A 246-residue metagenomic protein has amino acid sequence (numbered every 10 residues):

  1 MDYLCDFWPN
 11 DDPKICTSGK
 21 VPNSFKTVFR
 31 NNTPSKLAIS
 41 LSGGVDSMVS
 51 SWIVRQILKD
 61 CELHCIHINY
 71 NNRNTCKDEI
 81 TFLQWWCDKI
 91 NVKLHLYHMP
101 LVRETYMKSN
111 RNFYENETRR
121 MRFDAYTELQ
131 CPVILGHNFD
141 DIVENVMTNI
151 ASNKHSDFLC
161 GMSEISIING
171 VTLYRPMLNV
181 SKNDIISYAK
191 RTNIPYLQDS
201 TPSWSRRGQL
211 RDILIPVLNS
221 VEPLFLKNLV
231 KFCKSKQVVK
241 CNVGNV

Functional and structural regions predicted by a protein language model:
D2-H155, N183, K190-R191: ATP-dependent adenylation/nucleotidyltransferase module used to activate substrates
P132-G136, D141-C233: Catalytic subdomain that performs nucleotidyl-dependent activation
K240-V246: Acidic catalytic cores of enzymes that act on phosphate-bearing nucleotides/polynucleotides
